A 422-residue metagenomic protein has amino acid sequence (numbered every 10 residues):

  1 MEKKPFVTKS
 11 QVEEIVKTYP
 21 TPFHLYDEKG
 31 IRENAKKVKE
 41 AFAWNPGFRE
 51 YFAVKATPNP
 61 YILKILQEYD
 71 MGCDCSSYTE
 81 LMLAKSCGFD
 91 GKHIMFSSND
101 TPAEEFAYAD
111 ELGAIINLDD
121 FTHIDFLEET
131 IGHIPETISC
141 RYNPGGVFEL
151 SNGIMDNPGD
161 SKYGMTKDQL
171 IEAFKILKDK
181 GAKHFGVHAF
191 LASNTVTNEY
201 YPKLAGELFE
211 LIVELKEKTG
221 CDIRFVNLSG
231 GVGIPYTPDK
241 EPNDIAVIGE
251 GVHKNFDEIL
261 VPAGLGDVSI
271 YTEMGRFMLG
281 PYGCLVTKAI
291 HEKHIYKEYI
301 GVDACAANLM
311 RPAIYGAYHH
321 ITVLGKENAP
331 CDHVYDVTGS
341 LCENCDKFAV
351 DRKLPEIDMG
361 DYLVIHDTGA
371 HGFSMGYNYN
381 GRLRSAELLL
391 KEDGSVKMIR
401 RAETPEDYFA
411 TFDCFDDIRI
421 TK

Functional and structural regions predicted by a protein language model:
M1-E136, I171, K175-D179, K183 (+3 more regions): A charged N-terminal "starter" segment
I31, K55, S77, A109 (+6 more regions): Conserved, mostly hydrophobic/aromatic
P58-Y61, P102, D125, V147-F148 (+6 more regions): Flexible loop/turn segments at secondary-structure boundaries
G72, M95, I115-N117, S139-R141 (+8 more regions): Structured core elements
G132-V147: Glycine-rich, aromatic-flanked loop segments that form ligand/cofactor-binding clefts across common enzyme folds
P144-I290: Active-site loop/helix belt of alpha/beta enzymes
L260-V261, L265-K422: Charged (often Lys/Glu-rich) extended helix/loop segments that serve as interaction or gating elements
